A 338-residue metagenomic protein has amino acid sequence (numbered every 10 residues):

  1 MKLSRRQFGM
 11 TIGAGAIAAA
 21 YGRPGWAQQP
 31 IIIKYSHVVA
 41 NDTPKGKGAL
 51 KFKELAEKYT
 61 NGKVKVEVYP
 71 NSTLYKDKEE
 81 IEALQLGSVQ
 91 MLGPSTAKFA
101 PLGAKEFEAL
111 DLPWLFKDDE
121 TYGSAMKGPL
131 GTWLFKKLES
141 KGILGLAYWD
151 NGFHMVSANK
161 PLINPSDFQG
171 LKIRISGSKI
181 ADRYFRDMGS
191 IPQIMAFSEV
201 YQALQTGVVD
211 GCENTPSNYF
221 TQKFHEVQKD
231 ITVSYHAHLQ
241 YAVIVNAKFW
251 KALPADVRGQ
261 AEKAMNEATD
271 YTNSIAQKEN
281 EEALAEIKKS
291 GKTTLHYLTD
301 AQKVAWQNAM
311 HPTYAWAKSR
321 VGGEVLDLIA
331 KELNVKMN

Functional and structural regions predicted by a protein language model:
K2-A19, R23-T121, P129-T132, K136-N338: N-terminal secretory/targeting leader peptides
